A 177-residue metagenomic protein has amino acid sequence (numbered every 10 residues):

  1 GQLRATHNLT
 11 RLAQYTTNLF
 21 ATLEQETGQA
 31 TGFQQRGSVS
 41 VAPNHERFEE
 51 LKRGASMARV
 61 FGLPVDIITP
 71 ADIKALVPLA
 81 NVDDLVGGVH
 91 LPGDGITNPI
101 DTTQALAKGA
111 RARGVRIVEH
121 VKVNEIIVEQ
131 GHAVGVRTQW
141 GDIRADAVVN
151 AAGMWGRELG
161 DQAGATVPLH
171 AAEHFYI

Functional and structural regions predicted by a protein language model:
G1-L3, S38-S40, G164-I177: Central beta-strand plus flanking loop segment that forms part of the substrate or channel wall within the catalytic
G1-L76: Dinucleotide-binding Rossmann-like beta1-alpha1 core, especially the glycine-rich loop that anchors the ADP
E46, V77-L85, I127-V134: A short, glycine/Asx- and small/polar-enriched loop/turn that sits immediately N-terminal to a beta-strand
P64-D66, R116, T166: Conserved beta-strand segments of alpha/beta enzyme cores
T69, E119-V121, A171: Short loop/edge segments at beta-strand edges and connector loops that shape dinucleotide/nucleotide cofactor-binding
G88-A147, A151-E158: Helical element adjacent to the flavin cofactor pocket in flavoenzyme catalytic cores
N150, R157-L159, H170-Y176: Acidic, glycine-rich loop-and-beta core segments that form the ion-binding/anion-interacting portion of active sites
